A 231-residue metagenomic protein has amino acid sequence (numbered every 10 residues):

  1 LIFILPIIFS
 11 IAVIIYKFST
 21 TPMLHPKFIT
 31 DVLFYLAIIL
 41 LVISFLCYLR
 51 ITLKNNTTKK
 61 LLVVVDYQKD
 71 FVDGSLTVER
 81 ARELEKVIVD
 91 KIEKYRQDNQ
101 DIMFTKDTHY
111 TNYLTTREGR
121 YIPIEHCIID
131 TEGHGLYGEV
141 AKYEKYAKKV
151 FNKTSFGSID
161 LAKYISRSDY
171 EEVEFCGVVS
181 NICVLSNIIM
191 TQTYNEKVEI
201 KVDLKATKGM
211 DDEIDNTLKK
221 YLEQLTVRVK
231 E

Functional and structural regions predicted by a protein language model:
L1-L61, V87-D98, R120, I124-E231: Active-site-adjacent betaalpha module
T58, S75-Y95, N99-H109: A short alpha/beta connector and helix-capping loop motif
K59-D66, F71: Short, hydrophobic/glycine-enriched beta-strand segments
Y67, K106-D107, L204-A206: A cross-domain feature marking catalytic cores of carbohydrate-active enzymes and several ubiquitous metabolic/repair
Q68-K69, Y110, S180: Short, glycine/acidic-enriched loop or turn micro-motifs at the edges of active sites
F71-E83, Y170-C176: Surface-exposed cleft-lining segments at the edges of enzyme active sites
H109-T111, G157-S158: A short acidic, glycine/proline-enriched capping/turn motif at secondary-structure boundaries, especially helix N-cap
Y113-R117: Metal-dependent catalytic neighborhoods of phosphoester/phosphodiester hydrolases
